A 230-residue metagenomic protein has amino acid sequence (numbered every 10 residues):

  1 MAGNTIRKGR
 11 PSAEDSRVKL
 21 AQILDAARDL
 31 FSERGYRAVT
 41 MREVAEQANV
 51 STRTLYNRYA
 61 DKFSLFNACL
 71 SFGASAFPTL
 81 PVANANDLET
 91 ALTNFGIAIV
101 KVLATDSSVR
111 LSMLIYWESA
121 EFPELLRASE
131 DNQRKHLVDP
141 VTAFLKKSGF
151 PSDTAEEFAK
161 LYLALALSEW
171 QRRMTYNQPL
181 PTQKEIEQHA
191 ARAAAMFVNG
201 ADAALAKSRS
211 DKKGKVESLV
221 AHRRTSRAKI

Functional and structural regions predicted by a protein language model:
I6-P11: Arg/Lys-rich, glycine/proline-spaced intrinsically disordered segments in nuclear chromatin/transcription regulators
Q22, A26-S64, A68: Helix-turn-helix
D25, E89-T105, V109, M113-W117 (+5 more regions): Amphipathic alpha-helical segments that line or abut small-molecule/effector binding pockets and mediate allosteric
K62, C69, G73, L92 (+4 more regions): Hydrophobic/aromatic residues within well-ordered alpha-helical segments
N67-G96, L103, V141-A143: Amphipathic alpha-helical linker/stalk segments
T90, R110, P123-G149, E156 (+1 more regions): Amphipathic alpha-helical packing segments from all-alpha helical-bundle domains
L103-D131, Q171-Y176: Amphipathic alpha-helical segments used for helix-helix packing
D131, K146-A195, A204-H222, I230: Hydrophobic/aromatic-rich alpha-helical bundle segments in the mid-to-C-terminal region
